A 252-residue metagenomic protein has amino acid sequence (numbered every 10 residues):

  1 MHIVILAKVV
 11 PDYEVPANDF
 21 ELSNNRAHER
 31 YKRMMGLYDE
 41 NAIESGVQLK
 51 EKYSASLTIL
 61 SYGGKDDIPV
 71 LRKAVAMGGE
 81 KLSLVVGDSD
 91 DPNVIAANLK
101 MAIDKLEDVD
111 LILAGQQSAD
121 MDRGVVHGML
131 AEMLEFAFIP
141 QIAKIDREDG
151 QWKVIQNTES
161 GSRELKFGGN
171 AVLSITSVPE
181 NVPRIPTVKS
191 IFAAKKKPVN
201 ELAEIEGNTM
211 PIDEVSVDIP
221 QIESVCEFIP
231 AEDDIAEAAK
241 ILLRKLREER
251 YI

Functional and structural regions predicted by a protein language model:
M1-D19: Positively charged, low-complexity intrinsically disordered leader regions
K8, A27-N41, D234: Short, glycine-rich nucleotide/cofactor-binding loops
P16-A17, I142-I252: Electrostatically charged, flexible surface regions
D39-E51: Histidine-anchored nucleotide/phosphate-binding helix
T58-G64: Short internal beta-strands
I68-A102: A glycine-rich helix N-cap at a beta->alpha junction
I103-D110: Glycine-rich phosphate-binding loop signature in dinucleotide/nucleotide-binding domains
M121-L134: Short Gly/Thr/Asp-enriched flexible loops that form oxyanion-binding sites at enzyme active sites
